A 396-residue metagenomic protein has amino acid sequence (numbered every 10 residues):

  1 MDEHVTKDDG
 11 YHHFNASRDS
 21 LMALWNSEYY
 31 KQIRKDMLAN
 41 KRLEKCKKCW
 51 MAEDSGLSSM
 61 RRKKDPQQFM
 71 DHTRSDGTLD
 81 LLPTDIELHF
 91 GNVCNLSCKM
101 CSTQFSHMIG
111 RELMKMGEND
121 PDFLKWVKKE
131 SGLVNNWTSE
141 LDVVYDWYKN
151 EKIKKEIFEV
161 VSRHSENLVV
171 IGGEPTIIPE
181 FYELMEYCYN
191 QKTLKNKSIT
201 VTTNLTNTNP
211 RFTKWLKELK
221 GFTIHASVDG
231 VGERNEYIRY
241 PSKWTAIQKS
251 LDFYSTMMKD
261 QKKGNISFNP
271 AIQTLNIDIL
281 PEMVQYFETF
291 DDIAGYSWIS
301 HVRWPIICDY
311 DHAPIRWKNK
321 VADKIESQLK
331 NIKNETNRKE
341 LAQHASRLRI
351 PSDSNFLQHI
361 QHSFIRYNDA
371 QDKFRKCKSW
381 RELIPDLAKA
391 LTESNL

Functional and structural regions predicted by a protein language model:
V5-K48: Membrane-interface junctions of multi-pass transporters
R42-D54, V93-Q104: Local cysteine-cluster metal-coordination motifs and their immediate loop/turn environment, predominantly Fe-S cluster
L57-H72, S106, G110-K115: Short cysteine/histidine-rich zinc-coordinating motifs and their immediately flanking basic loops
F69-G77, D146-E159: A Trp-anchored, charged/polar loop motif used as the substrate-binding/catalytic surface of acyl/ester-handling
P83-V93, Q104-K149, R163-P179, Q191-P210 (+3 more regions): Core AdoMet radical
K155-V161, E186-K192, W215-K217: Leucine-rich repeat
E180-E186, P210-L216, I279-E282: Distinct, well-ordered alpha-helical segments
T200, G221-H225, T245-N395: Conserved C-terminal portion of the radical SAM core fold that forms the substrate/S-adenosylmethionine-binding
